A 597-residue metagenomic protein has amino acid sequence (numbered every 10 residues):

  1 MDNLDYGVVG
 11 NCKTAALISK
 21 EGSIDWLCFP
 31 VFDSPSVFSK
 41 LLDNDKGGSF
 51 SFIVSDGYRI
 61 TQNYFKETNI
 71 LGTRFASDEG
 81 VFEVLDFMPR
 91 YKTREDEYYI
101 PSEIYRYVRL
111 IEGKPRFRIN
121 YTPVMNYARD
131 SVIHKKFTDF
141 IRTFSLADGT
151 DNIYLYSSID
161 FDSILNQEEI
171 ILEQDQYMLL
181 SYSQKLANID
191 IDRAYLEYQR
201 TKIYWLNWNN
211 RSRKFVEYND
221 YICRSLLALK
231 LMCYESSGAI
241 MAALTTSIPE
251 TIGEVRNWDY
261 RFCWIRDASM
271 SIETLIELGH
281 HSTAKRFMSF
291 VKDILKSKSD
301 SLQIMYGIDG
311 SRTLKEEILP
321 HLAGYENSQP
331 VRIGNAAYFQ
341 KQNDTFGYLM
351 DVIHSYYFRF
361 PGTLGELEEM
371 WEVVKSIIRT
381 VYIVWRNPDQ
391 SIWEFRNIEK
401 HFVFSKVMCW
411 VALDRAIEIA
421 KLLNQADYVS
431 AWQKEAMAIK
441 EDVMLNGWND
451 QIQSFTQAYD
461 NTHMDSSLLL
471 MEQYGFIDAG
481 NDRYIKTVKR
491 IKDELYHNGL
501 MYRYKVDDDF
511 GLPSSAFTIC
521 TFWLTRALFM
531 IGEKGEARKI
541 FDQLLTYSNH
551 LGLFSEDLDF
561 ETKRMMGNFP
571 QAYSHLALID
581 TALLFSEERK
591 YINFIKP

Functional and structural regions predicted by a protein language model:
M1-P597: Acidic, mature catalytic/reactive cores of soluble proteins
